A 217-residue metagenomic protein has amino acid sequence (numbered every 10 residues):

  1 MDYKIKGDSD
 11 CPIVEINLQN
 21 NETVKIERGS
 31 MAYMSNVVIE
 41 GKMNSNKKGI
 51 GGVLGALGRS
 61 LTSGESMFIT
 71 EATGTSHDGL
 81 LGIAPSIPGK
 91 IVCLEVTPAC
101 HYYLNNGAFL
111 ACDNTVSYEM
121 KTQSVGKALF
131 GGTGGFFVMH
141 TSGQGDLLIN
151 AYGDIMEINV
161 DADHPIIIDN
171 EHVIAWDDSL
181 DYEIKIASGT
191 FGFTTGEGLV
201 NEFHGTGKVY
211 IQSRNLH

Functional and structural regions predicted by a protein language model:
M1-H217: Composition-driven recognition of glycine/serine/threonine/acidic- and proline-rich low-complexity segments and repeats
